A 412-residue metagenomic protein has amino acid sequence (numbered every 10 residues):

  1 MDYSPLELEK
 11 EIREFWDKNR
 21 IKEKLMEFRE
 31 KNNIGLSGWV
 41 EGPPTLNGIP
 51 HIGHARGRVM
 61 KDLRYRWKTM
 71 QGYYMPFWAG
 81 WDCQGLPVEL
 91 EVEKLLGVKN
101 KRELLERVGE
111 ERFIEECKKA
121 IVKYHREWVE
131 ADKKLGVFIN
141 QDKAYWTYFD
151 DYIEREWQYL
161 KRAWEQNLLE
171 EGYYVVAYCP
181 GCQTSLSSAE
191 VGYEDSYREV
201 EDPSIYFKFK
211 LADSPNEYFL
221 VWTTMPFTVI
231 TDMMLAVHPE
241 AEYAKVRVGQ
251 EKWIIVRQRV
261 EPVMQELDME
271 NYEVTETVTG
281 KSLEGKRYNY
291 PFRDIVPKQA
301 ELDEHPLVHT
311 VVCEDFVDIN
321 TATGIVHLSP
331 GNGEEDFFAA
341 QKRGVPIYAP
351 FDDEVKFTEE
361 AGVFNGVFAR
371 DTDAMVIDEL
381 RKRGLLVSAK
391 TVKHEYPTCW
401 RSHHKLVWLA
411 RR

Functional and structural regions predicted by a protein language model:
M1-E251, S329-K342, P346-A361, L385-R412: N-terminal, positively charged nucleic-acid-binding surface of large information/translation enzymes
G109, V256, T279, G366-F368: Helix N-terminus capping/helix-initiation residues
T231-D352, R381: Catalytic alpha/beta core of large soluble enzyme barrels
E284-G285, V363-A374: A glycine-biased structural micro-motif
E359, I377-D378: Mg2+-dependent endonuclease catalytic cores in nucleic-acid-processing enzymes, primarily RNase H-like
